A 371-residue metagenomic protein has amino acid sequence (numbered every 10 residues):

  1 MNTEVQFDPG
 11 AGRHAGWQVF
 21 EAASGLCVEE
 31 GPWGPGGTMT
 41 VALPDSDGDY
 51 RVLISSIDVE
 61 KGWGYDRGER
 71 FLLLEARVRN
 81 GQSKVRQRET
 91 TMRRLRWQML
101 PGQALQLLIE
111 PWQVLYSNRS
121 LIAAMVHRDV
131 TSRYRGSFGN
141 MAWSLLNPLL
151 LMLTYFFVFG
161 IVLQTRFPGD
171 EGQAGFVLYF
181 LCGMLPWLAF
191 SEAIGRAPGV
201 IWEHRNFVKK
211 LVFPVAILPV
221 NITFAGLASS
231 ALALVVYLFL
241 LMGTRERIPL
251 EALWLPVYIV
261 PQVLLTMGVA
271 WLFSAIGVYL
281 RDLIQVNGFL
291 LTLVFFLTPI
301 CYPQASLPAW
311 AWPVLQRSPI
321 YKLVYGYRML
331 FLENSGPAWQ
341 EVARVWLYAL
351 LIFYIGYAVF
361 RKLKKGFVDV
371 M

Functional and structural regions predicted by a protein language model:
M1-F7: Contiguous beta-strand segments within globular domains
V5, S46-G81: Terminal connector regions
D8-G10, S46, I217: Short solvent-exposed strand-capping/beta-turn motif centered on an Asx-Ser/Thr pair
R13-E21: Extended low-complexity, serine/threonine- and proline-enriched intrinsically disordered segments
F20-D47: Intrinsically disordered, low-complexity Pro/Gly/Ser/Thr-rich segments with frequent PxxP/GP/PP motifs and embedded
R86-M371: Hydrophobic transmembrane alpha-helices and immediately adjacent juxtamembrane helices of multi-pass inner-membrane
